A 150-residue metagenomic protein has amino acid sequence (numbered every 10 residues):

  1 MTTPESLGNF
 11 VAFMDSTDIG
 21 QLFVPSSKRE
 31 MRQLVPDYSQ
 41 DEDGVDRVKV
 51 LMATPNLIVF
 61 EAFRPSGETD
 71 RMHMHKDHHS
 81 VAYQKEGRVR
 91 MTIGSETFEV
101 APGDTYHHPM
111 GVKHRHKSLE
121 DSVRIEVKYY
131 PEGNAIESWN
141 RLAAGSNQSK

Functional and structural regions predicted by a protein language model:
M1-N56, R71, R141-K150: A short, N-terminal "cap"/entry segment at the start of jelly-roll beta-barrel domains of the cupin/DSBH fold
G44, I58-K76: Conserved short histidine dyad/triad with adjacent acidic residue
P55, T92-E96, L119: Short strand-coil-strand connectors
D77-V89: Glycine- and acidic-residue-biased ligand/ion/polar-headgroup-sensing regions
K85, P102, E120: A cytosolic small-molecule/anion-sensing beta-strand core signal
R88-R90, T97, K113, V123: Structural motif
G94-G111: Short acidic-glycine-tyrosine-enriched beta hairpin
M110-I136: Ligand-binding loop in jelly-roll beta-barrel domains
